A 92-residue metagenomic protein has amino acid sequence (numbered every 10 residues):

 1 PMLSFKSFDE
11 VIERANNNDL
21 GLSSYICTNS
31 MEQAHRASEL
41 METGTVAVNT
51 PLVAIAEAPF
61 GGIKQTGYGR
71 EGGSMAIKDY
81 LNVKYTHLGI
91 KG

Functional and structural regions predicted by a protein language model:
P1-G92: Conserved C-terminal structural/oligomerization subdomain of aldehyde/semialdehyde dehydrogenase
